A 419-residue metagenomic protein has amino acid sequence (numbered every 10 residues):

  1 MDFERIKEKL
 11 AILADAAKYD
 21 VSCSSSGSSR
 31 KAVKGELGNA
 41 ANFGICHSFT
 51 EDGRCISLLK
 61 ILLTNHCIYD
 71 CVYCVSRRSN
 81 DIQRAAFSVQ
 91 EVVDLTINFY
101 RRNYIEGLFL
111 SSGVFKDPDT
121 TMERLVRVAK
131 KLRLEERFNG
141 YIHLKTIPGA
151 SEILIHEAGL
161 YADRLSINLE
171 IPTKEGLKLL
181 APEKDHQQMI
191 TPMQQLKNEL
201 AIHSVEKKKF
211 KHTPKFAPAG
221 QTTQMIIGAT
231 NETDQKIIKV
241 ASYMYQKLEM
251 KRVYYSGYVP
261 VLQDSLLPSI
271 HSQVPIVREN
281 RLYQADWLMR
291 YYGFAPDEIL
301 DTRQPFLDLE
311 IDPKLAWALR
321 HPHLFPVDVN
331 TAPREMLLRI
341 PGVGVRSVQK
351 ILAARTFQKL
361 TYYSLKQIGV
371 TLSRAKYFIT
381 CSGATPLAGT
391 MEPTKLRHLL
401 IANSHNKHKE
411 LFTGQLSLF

Functional and structural regions predicted by a protein language model:
M1-H66, T371, I379-T380, L387-E410 (+1 more regions): Flexible, acidic/Gly-rich N-terminal and inter-domain linker regions that tether and position cofactor-handling modules
L58, C71, L110, I167 (+3 more regions): Conserved, mostly hydrophobic/aromatic
L59-I61, Q90-R101, K209: Short, charged beta->alpha transition segments
I61-Q90: Canonical Radical SAM [4Fe-4S] cluster-binding loop centered on the CxxxCxxC motif and its immediate flanking residues
V93, K116-I299: Conserved AdoMet/S-adenosylmethionine-binding subsite of the radical SAM
I97-S112, A285: Short Fe-S-cluster ligation motifs
F306-M336, Y362-F419: C-terminal extensions
